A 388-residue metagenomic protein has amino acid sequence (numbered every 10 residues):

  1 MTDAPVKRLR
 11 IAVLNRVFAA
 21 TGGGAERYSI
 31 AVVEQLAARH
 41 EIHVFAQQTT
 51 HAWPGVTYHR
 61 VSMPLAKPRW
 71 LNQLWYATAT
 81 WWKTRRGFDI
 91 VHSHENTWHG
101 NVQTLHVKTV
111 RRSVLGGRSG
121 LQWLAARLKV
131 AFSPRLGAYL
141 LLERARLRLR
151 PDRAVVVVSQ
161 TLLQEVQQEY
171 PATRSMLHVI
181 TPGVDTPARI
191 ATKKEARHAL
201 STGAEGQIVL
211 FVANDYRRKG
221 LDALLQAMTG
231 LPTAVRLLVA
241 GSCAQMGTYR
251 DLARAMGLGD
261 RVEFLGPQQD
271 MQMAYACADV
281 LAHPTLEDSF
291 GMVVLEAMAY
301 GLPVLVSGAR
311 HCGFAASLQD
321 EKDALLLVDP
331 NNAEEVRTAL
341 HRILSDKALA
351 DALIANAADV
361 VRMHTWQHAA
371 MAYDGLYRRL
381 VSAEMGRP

Functional and structural regions predicted by a protein language model:
R27-A31, Q207-G230, A244-G247, A372: A conserved mid-protein helix/loop that constitutes part of the nucleotide-sugar donor-binding site
L128-V158, Y170: Membrane-proximal helix-turn-helix segments that form the acceptor-binding/catalytic region of lipid-linked
T161, G183: Carbohydrate-associated surface elements
I190-G203, L349, G386: A short helix/loop element that forms part of the nucleotide-sugar donor recognition site in Leloir-type
P267, L286: Aromatic "clamp/platform" in nucleotide-sugar-dependent glycosyltransferases that forms part of the donor/acceptor
P303-G313, L318: Short hydrophobic beta-strand element within catalytic cores of glycosyltransferases and related nucleotide-activated
D320-E321, L325-A333, R342-K347: Conserved acidic donor-binding segment of nucleotide-sugar-dependent glycosyltransferases
R342, L349-M363, A372-G375: A short, well-ordered alpha-helix in the C-terminal region of glycosyltransferases
